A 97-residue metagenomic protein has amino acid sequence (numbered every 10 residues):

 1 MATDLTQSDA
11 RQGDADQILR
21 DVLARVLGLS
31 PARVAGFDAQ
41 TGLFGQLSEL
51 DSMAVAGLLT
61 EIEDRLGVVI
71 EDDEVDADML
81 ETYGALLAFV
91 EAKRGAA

Functional and structural regions predicted by a protein language model:
A2-L50, A54-T60, D64-R65, V69-A97: Phosphopantetheine-dependent thiolation modules in NRPS/PKS and related acyl-activating systems
